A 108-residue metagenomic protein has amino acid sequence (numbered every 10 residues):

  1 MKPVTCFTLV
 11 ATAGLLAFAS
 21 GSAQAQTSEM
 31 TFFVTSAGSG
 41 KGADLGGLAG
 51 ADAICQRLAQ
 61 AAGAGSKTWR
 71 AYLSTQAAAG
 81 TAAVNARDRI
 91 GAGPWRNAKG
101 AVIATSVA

Functional and structural regions predicted by a protein language model:
M1-V4: Positively charged n-region of N-terminal signal peptides that target proteins for export
T8-A17: Bacterial N-terminal signal peptides
A23-A108: Secreted/extracellular ectodomain signature
